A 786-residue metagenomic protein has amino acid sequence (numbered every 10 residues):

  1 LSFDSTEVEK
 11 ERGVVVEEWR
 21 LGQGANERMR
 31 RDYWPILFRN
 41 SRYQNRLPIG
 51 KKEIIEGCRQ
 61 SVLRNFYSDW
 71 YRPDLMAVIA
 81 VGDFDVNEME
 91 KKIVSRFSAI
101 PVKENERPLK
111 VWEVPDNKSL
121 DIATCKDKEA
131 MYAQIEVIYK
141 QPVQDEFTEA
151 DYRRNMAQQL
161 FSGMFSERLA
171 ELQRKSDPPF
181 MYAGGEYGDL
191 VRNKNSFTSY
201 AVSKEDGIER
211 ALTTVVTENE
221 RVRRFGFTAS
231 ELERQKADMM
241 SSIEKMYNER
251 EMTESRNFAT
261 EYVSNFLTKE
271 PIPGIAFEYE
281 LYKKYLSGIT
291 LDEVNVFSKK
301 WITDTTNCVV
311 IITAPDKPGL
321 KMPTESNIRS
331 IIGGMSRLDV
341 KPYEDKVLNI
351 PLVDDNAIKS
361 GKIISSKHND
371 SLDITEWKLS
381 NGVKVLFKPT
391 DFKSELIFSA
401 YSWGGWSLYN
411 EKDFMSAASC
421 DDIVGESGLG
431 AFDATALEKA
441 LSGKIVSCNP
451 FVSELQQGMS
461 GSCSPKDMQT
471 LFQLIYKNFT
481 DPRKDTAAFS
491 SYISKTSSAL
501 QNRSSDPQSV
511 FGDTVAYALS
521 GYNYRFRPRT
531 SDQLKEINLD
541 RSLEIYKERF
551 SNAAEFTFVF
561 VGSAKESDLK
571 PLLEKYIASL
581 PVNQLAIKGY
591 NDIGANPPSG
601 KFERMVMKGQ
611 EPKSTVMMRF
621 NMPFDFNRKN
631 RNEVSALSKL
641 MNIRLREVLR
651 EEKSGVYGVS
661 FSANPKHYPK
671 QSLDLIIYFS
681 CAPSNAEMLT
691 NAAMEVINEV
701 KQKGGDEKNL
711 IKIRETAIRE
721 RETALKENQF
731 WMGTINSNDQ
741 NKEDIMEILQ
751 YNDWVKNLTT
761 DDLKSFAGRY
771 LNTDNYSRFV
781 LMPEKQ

Functional and structural regions predicted by a protein language model:
L1, N26-E53, L75-V81, M131-D151 (+12 more regions): M16 family metallopeptidases and their MPP-like homologs
E7-R20, A25-V62, F66-P73, V81-I93 (+3 more regions): Hydrophobic, small-residue-rich alpha-helical packing segments that form membrane-like cores
Y71, F550-S551: Flexible, low-complexity linker/tail segments at the boundary of structured domains
A77, D85-D151, N155, S162 (+11 more regions): Proteolytic maturation boundary segments
